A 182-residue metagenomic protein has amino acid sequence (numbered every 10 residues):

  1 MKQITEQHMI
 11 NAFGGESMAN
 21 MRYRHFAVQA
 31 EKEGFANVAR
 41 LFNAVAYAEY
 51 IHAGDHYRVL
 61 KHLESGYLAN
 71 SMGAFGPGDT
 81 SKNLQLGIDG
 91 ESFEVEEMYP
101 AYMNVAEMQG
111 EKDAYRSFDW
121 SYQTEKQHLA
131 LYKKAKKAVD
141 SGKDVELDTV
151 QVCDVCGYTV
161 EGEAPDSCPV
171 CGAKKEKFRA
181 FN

Functional and structural regions predicted by a protein language model:
M1-N182: Non-heme di-metal
